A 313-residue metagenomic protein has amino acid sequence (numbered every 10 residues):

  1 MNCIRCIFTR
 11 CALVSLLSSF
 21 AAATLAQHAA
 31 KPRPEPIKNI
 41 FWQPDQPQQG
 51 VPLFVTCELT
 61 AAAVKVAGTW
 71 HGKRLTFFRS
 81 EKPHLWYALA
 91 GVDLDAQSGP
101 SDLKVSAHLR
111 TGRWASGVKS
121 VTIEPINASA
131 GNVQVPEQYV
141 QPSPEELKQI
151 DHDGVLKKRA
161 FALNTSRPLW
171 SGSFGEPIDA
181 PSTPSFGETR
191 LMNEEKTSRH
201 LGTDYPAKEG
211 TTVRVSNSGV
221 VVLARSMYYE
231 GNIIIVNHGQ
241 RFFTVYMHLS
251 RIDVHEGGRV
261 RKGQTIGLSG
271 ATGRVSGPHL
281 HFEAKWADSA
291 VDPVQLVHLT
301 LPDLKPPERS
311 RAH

Functional and structural regions predicted by a protein language model:
M1-L13: Bacterial N-terminal signal peptides that target proteins for export
R10-A22: Bacterial N-terminal signal peptides
L25-I40, Q48, Q295, L299-H313: Compositionally biased, proline/threonine/alanine/serine-rich low-complexity intrinsically disordered stretches
H28-K119, P125: Cationic-aromatic interfacial patches
F41-W42, G117-E230: Surface-exposed, glycine-biased beta-strand/turn segments
Q97-S98, N127-A130, V291: Short, charged/polar, Gly/Pro-enriched secondary-structure boundary elements
R110, E124-I126, K285-S289: Short coil/turn motifs at secondary-structure junctions
G175-H313: Catalytic cores of peptidoglycan-degrading enzymes
